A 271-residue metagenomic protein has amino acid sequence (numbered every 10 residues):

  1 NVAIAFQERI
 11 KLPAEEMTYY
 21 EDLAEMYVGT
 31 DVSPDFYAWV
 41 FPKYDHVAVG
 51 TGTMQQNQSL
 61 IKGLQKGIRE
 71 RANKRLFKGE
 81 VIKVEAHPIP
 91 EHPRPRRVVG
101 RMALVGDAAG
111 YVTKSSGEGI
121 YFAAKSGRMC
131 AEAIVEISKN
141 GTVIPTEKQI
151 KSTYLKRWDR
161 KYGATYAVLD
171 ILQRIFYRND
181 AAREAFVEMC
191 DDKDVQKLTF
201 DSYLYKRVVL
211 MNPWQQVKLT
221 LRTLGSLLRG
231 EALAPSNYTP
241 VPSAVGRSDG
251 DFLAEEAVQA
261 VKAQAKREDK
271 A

Functional and structural regions predicted by a protein language model:
N1-V81, P93, G110-Y111: Predominantly flavin-linked oxidoreductase catalytic cores and closely associated redox partners
V2-E16, L64-G79, P95-V98, A124-K125 (+5 more regions): Charged, low-complexity, helix/coiled-coil-prone segments
A3, Y19, N57-I61, P95 (+7 more regions): Generic structural signal for well-ordered, non-membrane alpha-helical segments in soluble metabolic enzymes
F6-I10, A14, T30-V32, Y44-D45 (+8 more regions): Solvent-exposed, flexible loop/coil residues
A24-G29, T53-Q56, R71-L76, E85-E91 (+3 more regions): A general structural signal for short secondary-structure boundary/capping elements
P34, Q56-I134, S138-K139: FAD/FMN-dependent oxidoreductases across multiple families
Y37-V40, M102-G106, L155-D159: Short hydrophobic/aromatic-rich motifs at helix boundaries and adjacent loops
V135-A271: C-terminal helical "tail/cap" subdomain of flavin- and related membrane-associated enzymes
